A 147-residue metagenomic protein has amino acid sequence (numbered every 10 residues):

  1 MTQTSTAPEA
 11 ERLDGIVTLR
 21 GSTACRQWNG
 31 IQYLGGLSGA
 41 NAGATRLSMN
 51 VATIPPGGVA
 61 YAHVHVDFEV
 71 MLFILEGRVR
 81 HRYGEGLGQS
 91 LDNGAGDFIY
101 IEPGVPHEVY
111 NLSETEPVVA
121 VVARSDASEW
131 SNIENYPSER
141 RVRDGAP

Functional and structural regions predicted by a protein language model:
M1-R46, Y61, N135-P147: A short, N-terminal "cap"/entry segment at the start of jelly-roll beta-barrel domains of the cupin/DSBH fold
G35, N50-V66: Conserved short histidine dyad/triad with adjacent acidic residue
A42, D67, G86, E114-E116: Short strand-connecting beta-turns/loops that link adjacent beta-strands
A42-T45, I54-G58, E76-R80, D126-A127: Short, charged/polar surface micro-motifs in flexible loops or helix N-caps
M49-A52, M71, Y100, T115-N132: A short hydrophobic beta-strand segment most commonly corresponding to one strand of the jelly-roll/cupin
I54-P55, Y83, N93-L112, R124-S125: Conserved metal-binding segment of the jelly-roll/cupin
V59, F68-A95: A short beta-strand-loop-beta hairpin characteristic of the jelly-roll/cupin
H63-H65, H81, H107: Histidine-centered active-site/metal-ligand motif
